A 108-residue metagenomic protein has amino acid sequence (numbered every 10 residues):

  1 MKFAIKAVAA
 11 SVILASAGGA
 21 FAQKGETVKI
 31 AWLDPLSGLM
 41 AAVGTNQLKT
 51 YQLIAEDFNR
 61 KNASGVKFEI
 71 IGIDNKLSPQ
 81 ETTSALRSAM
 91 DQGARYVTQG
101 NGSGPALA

Functional and structural regions predicted by a protein language model:
M1-V8: Bacterial N-terminal signal peptides that target proteins for export
T27, A42-K49, K61-A108: Beta-alpha junction/loop-to-helix N-cap segments that form part of ligand/metal-binding clefts
A31-L39: Acidic/histidine-rich, surface-exposed loop or edge segments in extracytoplasmic proteins
T50-D57: Short, well-ordered amphipathic alpha-helical segments that serve as non-catalytic structural scaffolds within diverse
